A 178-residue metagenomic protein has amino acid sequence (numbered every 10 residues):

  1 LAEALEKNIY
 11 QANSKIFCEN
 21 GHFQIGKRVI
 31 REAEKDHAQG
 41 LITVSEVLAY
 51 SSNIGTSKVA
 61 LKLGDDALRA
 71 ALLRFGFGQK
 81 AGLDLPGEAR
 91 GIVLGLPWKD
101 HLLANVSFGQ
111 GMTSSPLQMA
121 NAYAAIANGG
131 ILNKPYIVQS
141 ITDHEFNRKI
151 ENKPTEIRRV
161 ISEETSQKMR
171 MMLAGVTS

Functional and structural regions predicted by a protein language model:
A2-S178: Beta-lactam-recognizing serine transpeptidase/beta-lactamase-like catalytic domain environment
